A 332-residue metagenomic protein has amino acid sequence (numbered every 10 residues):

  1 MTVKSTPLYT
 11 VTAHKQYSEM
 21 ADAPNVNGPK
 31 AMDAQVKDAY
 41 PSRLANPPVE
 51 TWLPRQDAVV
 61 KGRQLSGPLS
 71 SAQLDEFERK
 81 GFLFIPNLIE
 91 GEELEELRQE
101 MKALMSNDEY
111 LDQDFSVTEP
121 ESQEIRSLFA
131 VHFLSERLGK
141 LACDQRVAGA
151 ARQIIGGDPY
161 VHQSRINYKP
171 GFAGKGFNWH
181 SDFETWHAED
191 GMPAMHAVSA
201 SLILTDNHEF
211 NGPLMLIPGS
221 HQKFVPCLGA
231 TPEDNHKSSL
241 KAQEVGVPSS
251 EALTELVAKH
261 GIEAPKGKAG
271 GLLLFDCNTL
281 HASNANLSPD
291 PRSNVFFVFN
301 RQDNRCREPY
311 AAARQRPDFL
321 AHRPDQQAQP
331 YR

Functional and structural regions predicted by a protein language model:
T6-K80, P86-W179, F183-D190, Y310 (+2 more regions): Non-heme Fe(II)-dependent double-stranded beta-helix
I89-G91, I166-K169, A173, E184 (+4 more regions): Short, solvent-exposed loop/turn segments at secondary-structure junctions
E90-E95, Q99, V198, L204-C227: Internal hydrophobic scaffold segments of catalytic domains
I154, H187-E209, K266-A269, L274 (+1 more regions): Short, conserved beta-strand element in jelly-roll/cupin
G157-S164, K175, A194-L202, G212 (+1 more regions): Generic beta-strand structural signal
K175-S181, A188-D190, F210-L216, V225-G229 (+1 more regions): A short secondary-structure junction signal
E209-T279: Double-stranded beta-helix
E251-R316: Catalytic core of Fe(II)/2-oxoglutarate
